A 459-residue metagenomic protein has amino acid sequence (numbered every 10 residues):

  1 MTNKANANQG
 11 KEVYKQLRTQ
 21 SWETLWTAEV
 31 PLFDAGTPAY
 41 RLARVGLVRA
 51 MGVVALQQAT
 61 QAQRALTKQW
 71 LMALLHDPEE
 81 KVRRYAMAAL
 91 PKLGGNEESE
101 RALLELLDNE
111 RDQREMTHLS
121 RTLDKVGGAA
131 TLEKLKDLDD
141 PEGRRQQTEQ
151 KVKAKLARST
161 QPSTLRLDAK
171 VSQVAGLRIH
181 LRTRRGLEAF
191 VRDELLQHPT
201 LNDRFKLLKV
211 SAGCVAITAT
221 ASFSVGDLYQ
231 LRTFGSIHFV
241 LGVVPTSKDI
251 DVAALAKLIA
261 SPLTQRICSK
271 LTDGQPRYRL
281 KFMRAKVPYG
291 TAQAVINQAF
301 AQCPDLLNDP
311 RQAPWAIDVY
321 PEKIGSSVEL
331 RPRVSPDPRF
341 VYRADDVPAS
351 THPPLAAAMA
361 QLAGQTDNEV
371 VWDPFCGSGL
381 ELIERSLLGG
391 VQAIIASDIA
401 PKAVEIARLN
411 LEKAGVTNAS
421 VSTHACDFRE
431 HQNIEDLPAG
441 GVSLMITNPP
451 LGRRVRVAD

Functional and structural regions predicted by a protein language model:
T2-Y14, W26, D34-R41, V45-V48 (+4 more regions): Class I S-adenosyl-L-methionine-dependent methyltransferase catalytic core
P162-D309: Non-catalytic nucleic-acid substrate-recognition regions in nucleic-acid-modifying enzymes
C268, L306-L307, I317-D318, Q361-L362: A generic local secondary-structure boundary/capping motif
T272-L280, G290, R311-E329, R333-S335: Conserved Class I S-adenosyl-L-methionine-dependent methyltransferase catalytic core
L306-A313, D427: Short acidic low-complexity segments
